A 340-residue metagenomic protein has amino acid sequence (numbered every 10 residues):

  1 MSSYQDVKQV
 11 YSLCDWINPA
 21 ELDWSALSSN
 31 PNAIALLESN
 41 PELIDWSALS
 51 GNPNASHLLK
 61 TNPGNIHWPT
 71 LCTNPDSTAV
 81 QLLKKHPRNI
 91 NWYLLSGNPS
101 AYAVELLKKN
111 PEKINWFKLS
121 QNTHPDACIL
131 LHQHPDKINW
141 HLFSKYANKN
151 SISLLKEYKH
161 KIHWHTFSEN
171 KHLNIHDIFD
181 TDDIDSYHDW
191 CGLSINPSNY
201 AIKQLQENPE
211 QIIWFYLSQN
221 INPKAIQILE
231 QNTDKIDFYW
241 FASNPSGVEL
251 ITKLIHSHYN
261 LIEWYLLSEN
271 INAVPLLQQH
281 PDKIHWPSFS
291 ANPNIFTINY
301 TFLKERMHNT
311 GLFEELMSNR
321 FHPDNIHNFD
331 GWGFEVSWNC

Functional and structural regions predicted by a protein language model:
M1-C340: Alpha-helical scaffold segments
